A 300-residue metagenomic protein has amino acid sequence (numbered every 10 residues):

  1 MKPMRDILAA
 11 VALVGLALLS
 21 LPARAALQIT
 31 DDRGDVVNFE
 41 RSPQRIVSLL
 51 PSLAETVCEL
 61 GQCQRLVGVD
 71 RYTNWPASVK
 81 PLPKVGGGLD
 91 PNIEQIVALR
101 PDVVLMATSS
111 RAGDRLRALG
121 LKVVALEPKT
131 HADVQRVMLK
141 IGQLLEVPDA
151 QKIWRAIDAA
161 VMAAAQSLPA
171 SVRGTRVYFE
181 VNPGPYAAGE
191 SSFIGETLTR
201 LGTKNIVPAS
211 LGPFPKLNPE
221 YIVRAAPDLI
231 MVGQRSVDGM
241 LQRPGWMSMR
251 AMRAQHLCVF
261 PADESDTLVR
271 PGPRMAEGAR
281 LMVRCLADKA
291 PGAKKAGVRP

Functional and structural regions predicted by a protein language model:
M1-V11: Bacterial N-terminal signal peptides that target proteins for export
A9-S20: Bacterial N-terminal signal peptides
L21-A25: Sec/Tat signal peptide C-region and signal peptidase I cleavage site
I29, V36, V103, R111-Y186 (+2 more regions): Extracytoplasmic substrate-binding proteins
T30-G34, V85-E94, S210-P219: Short helix-initiation/N-cap motifs at beta->coil->alpha
Q44-L99, V103-S109, I206: A short, structured surface patch at a secondary-structure boundary
Y72-W75, A187-F214: Alpha-helical, coiled-coil/dimerization segments enriched in small aliphatic residues
I93-P101, L119, K216-A226: Short helices/loops that flank or line small-molecule/ion binding pockets
